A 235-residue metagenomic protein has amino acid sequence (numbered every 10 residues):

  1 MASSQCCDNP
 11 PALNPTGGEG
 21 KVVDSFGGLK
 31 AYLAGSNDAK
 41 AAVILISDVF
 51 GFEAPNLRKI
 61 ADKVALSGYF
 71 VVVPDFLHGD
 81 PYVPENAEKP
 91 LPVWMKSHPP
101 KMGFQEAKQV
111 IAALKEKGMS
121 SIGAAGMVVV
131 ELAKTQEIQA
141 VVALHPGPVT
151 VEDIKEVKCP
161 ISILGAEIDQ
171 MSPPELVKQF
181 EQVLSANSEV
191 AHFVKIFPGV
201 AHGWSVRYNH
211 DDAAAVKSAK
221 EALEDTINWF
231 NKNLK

Functional and structural regions predicted by a protein language model:
S4-K117, W204-N209: Serine-hydrolase catalytic machinery in alpha/beta-hydrolase-like enzymes
V71-V72, I161, H192: Hydrophobic beta-strand scaffold residues
A107-K158: Primarily recognizes the serine-hydrolase "nucleophile elbow" in alpha/beta-hydrolase and SGNH/GDSL folds
V142-H145, L164, F197-P198: Alpha/beta-hydrolase-fold catalytic nucleophile elbow
V157, I163-G165: Short beta-strand/loop motif that positions the catalytic acidic residue of the alpha/beta-hydrolase fold
Q170-Q179: Conserved alpha/beta-hydrolase "acid-adjacent" motif
L184-Y208: Catalytic histidine neighborhood in serine/cysteine hydrolases with alpha/beta-hydrolase-type architecture
D211-K235: Catalytic active-site module of serine/aspartate enzymes centered on a nucleophile-bearing elbow/loop
